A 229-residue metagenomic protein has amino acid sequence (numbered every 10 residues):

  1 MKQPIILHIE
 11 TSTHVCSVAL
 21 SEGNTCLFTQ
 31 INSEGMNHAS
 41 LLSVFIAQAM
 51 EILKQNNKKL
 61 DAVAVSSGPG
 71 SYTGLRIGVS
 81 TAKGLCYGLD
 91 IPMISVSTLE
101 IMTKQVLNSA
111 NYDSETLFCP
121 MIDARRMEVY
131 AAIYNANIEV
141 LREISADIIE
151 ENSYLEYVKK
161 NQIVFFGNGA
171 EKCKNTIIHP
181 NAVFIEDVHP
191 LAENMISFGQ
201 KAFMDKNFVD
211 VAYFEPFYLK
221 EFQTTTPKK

Functional and structural regions predicted by a protein language model:
M1-S67: N-terminal beta-alpha supersecondary unit
K2, T25, N37, P92-P190 (+3 more regions): Surface "functional belts" at beta-alpha junctions
S33-V44, Y72, R76, S80 (+2 more regions): Residues at secondary-structure transition points
L41-V44, S80, G84, I101 (+1 more regions): Short amphipathic alpha-helical face segments that pack within enzyme cores and frequently flank/anchor catalytic
A49-L53, G88, V106, A192-F203: Stable alpha-helical structural segments in soluble proteins, enriched in small hydrophobic residues
A64-T98: DPxDG-like acidic metal-binding loop motif
I185-F217: Glycine-rich phosphate-binding/hydrolytic loop that grips phosphoryl groups
